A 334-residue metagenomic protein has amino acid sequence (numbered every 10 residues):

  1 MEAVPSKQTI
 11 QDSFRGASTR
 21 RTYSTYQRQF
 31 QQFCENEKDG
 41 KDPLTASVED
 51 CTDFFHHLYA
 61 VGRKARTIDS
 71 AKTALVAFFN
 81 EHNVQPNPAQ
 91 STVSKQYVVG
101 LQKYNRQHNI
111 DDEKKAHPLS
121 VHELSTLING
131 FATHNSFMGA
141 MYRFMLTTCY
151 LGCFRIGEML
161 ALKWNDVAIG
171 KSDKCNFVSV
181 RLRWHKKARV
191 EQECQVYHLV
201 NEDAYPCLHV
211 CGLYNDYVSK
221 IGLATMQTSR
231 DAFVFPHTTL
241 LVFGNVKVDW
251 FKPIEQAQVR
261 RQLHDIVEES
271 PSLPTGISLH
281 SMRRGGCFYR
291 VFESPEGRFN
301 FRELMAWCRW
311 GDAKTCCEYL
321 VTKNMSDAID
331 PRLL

Functional and structural regions predicted by a protein language model:
M1-L334: Extended, non-catalytic subsegments within catalytic or DNA/protein-binding/adaptor domains
